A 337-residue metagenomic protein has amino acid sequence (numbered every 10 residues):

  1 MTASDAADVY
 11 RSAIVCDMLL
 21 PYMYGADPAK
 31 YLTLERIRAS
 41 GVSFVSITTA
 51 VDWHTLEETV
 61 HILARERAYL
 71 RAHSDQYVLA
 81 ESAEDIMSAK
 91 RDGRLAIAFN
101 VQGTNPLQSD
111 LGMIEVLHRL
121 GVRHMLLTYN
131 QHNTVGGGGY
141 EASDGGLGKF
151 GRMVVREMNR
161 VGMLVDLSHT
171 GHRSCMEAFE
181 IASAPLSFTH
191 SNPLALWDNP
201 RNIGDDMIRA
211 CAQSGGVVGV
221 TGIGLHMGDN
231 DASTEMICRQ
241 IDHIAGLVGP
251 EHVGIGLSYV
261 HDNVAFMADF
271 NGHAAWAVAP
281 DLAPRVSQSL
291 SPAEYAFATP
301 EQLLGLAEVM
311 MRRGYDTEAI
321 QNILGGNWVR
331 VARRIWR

Functional and structural regions predicted by a protein language model:
M1-D144, K149, D198-R337: N-terminal hydrophobic targeting/anchoring segments and the immediately downstream early-domain regions of hydrolases
A68-A72, S143-V161, A178-F188, L306: Alpha-helix-loop-beta-strand connector modules within alpha/beta enzyme cores
V78-L79, M163-T170: Catalytic beta/alpha-barrel core
D110-I114, G171-A184: Distinct, well-ordered alpha-helical segments
E115, R156-N159, L164, A210: Feature for exported/extracytoplasmic and membrane-associated proteins, marking the mature portion
S191: Ligand/cofactor pocket segment of small-molecule handling proteins
A195: Gly/Ser/Thr-rich loop/hinge elements
